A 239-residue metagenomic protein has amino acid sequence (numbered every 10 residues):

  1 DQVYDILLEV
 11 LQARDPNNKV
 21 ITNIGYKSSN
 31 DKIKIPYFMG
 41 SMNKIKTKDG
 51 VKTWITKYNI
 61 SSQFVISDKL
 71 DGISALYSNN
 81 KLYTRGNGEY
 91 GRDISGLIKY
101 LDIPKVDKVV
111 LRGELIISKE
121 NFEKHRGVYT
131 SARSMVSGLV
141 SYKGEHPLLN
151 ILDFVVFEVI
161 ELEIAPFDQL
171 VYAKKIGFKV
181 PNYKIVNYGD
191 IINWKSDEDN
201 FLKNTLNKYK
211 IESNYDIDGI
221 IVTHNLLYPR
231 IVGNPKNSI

Functional and structural regions predicted by a protein language model:
D1-I103, S134, N207-K208, Y215-I217 (+2 more regions): Phosphate/adenylate-binding "loop-and-lid" substructures adjacent to NTP/NAD/dNTP-binding pockets in NTP-dependent
F64, L111-G113: Hydrophobic faces of well-ordered beta-strands that scaffold small-molecule active sites in alpha/beta enzyme cores
G91-Y100, G113-L115, K119-I239: Long, charge-dense accessory insertions within large macromolecular proteins
P104-K108: Short nucleic-acid-contacting surface segments enriched for D/E, G, S/T with interspersed K/R
